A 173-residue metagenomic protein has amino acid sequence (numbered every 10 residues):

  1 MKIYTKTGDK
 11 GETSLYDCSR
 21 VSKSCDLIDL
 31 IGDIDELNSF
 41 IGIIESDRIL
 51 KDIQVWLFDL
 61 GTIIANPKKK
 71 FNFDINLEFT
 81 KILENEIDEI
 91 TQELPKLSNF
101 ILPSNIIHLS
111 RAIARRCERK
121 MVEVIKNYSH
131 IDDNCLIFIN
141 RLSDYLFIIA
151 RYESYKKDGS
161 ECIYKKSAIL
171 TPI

Functional and structural regions predicted by a protein language model:
M1-I173: Phosphate/pyrophosphate-binding loop motifs in nucleotide- or prenyl diphosphate-using proteins
